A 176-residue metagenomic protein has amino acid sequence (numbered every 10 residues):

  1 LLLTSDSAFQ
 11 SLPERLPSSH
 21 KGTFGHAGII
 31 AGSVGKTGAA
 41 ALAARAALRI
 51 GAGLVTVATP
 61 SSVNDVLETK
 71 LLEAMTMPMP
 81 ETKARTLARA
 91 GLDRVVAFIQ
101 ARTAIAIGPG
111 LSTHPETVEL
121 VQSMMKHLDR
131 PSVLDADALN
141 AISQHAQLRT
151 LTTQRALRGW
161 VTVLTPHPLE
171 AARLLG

Functional and structural regions predicted by a protein language model:
L1-A136, N140-G176: Small-residue (G/A/S/T)-rich helix-start motifs and N-terminal tracts that mark the onset
